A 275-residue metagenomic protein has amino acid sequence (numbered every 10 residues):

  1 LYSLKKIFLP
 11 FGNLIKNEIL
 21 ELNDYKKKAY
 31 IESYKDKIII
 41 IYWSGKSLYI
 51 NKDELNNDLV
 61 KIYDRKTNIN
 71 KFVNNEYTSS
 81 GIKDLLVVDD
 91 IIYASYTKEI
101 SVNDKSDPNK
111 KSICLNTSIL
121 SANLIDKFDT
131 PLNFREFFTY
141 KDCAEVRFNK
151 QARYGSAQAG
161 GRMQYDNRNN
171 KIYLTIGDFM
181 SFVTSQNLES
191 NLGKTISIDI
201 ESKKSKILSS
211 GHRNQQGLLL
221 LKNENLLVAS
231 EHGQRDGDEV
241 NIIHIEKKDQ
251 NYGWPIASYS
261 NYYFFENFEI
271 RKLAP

Functional and structural regions predicted by a protein language model:
L1-F182, G217-G233: Acidic, Gly/Ser/Thr-rich repeat motifs that build Ca2+-stabilized beta-propeller blades
I40, S80-I82, K105-N109, G177-P275: Beta-propeller domain segments
